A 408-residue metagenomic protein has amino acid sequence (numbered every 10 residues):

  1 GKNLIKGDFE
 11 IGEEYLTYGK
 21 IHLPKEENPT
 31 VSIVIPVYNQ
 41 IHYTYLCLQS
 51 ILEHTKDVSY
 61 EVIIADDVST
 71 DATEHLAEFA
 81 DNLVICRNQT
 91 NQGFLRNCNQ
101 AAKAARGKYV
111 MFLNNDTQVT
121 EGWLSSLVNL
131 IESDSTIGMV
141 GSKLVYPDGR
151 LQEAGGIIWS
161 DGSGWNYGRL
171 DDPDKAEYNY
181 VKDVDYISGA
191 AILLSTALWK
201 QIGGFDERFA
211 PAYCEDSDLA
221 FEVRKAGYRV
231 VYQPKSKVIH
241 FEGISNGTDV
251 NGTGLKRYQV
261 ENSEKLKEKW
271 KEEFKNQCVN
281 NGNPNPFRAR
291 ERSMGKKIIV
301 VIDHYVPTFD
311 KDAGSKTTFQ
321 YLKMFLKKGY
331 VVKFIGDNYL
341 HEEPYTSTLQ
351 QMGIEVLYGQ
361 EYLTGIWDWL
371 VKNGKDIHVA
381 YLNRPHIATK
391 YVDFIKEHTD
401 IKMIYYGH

Functional and structural regions predicted by a protein language model:
G1-T30, G252-T317, Y321-M324, P344-M352 (+1 more regions): Non-catalytic membrane-proximal stalk/linker segments that position and tether the catalytic domains
Q49-S59: Short, acidic, metal-binding catalytic loop of nucleotide-sugar glycosyltransferases
I64-H75, T90: A conserved acidic beta->alpha catalytic loop
N88-A105, E121: Glycine-rich, basic loop-to-helix element that forms the pyrophosphate-binding segment of sugar-nucleotide handling
V110: Short aromatic/hydrophobic "clamp" motif used to bind/position activated sugar donors
T117-W159: Conserved donor NDP-sugar-binding/catalytic core segment of glycosyltransferases
E121-V128, N179, D183-G203, R208-I239: A short, conserved alpha-helix in the catalytic core of glycosyltransferases
S142, P147, W159-D185, K200: Short, flexible, basic/aromatic active-site loop/helix in glycosyltransferases
